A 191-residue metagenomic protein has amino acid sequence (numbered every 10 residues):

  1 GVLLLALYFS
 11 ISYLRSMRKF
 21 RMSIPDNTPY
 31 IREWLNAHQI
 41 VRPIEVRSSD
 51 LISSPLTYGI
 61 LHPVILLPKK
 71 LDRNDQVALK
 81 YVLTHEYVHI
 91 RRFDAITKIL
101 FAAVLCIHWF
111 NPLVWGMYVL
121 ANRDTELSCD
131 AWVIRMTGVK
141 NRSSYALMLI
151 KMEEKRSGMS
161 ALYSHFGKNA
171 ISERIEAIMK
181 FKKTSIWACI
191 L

Functional and structural regions predicted by a protein language model:
G1-L191: Membrane-embedded and juxtamembrane structural elements of multi-pass membrane proteins
